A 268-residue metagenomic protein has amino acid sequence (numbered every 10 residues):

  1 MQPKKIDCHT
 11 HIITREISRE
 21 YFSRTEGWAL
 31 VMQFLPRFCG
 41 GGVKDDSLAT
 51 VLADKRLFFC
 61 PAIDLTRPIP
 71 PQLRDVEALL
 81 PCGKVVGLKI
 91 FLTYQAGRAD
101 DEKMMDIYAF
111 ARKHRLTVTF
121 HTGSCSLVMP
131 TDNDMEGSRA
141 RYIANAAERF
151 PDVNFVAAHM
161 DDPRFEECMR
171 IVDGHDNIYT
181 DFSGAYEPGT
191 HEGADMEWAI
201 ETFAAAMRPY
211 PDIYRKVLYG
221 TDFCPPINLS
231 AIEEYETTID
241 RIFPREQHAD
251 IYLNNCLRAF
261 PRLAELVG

Functional and structural regions predicted by a protein language model:
M1-C8, I12-R24, W28, A205 (+2 more regions): Mid-to-C-terminal alpha-helical segments outside catalytic/metal-binding sites
K5-C8, L30-F34, C60-A62, K89 (+3 more regions): Active-site neighborhood of phospho(di)ester-bond hydrolases with catalytic His/Asp-centered motifs
I6, T10-I13, S18-G41, R56-D64 (+1 more regions): Divalent metal-dependent hydrolysis catalytic cores, especially in the metallo-beta-lactamase
I12-E16, R37-C39, T66-P68, S124-V128 (+3 more regions): Active-site environment of divalent metal-dependent phosphoester hydrolases
R15-R19, G40-A49, P71-D75, A140-I143 (+2 more regions): Alpha-helical scaffolding within the catalytic cores of extracellular/periplasmic polymer-degrading hydrolases
P36, V43-D134, E187: Active-site gating/metal-coordination segments in enzymes
A53-K55, P151-D152, D176, R215 (+2 more regions): Proline-centered flexible-loop/turn and helix-kink motifs
G83, G87, D101-L218: Catalytic pocket-lining loop regions of alpha/beta-barrel enzymes, especially the amidohydrolase/enolase/GH5 lineages
